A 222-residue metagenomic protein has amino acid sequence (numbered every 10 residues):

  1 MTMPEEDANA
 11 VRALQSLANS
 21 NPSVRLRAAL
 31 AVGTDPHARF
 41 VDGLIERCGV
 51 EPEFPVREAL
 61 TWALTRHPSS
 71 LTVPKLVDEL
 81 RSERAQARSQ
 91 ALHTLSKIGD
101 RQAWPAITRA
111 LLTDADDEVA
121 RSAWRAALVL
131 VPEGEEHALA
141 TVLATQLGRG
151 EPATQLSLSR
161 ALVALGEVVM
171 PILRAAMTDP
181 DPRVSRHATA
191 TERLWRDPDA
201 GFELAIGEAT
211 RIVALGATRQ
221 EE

Functional and structural regions predicted by a protein language model:
T2-S16, D35-V50, S69-R81, D100-T113 (+3 more regions): Amphipathic alpha-helical scaffolding segments comprising HEAT/armadillo-like alpha-solenoid repeats
S20-N21, P52-E53, E83-A85, A115-D116 (+2 more regions): Short inter-helical turns and helix N-cap capping residues of alpha-solenoid HEAT/ARM repeat scaffolds
S23-A31, E46, F54-R66, Q90-H93: Non-membrane alpha-helical segments in proteins
A28, L60, A91, A123 (+2 more regions): Conserved hydrophobic register position within alpha-solenoid helical repeats
A85, H93, R109, D117 (+1 more regions): Alpha-helical adaptor scaffolds
R174-E222: Eukaryotic acidic, Ser/Thr-rich intrinsically disordered low-complexity regions
